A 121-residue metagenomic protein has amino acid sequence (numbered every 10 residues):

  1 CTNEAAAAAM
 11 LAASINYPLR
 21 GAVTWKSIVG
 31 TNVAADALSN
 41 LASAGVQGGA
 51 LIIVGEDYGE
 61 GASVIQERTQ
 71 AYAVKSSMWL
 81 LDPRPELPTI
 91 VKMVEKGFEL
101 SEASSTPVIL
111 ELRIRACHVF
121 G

Functional and structural regions predicted by a protein language model:
C1-E102, R113: Thiamine diphosphate
E102, P107-G121: Terminal amphipathic helices with adjacent charged low-complexity linkers/tails
